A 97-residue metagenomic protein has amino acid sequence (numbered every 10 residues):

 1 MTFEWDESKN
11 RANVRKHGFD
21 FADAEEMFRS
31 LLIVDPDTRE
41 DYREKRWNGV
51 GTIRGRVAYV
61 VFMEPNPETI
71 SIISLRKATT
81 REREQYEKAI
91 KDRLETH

Functional and structural regions predicted by a protein language model:
M1-H97: Ribonuclease/tRNase effector modules and their secretory precursors
